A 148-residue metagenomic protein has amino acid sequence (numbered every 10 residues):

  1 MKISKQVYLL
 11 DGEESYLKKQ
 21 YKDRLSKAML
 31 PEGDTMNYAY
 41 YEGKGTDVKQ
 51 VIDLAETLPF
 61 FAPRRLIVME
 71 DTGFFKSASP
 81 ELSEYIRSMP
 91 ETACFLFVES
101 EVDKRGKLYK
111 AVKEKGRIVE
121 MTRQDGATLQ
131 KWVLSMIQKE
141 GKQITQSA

Functional and structural regions predicted by a protein language model:
M1-A148: Conserved beta/loop motifs at nucleotide-recognition and modification sites
